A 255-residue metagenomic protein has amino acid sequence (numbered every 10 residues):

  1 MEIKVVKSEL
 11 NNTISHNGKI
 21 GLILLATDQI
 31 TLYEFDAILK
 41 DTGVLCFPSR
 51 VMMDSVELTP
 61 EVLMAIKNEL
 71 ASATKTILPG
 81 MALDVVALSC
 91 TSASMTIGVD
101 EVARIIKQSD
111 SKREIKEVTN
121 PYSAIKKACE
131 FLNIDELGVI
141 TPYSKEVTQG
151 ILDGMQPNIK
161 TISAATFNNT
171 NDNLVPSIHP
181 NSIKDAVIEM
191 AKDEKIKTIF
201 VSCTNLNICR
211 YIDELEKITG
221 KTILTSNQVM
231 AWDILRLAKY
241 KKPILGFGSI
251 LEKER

Functional and structural regions predicted by a protein language model:
E2-S72, Y143-H179: N-terminal glycine-rich anion-binding loop in soluble enzyme alpha/beta folds
V44-P48, G138-V139, I159-T166, T219-N227 (+1 more regions): Short hydrophobic/aromatic-enriched beta-strand-loop microsegments
I66-D110, K116-S123, T198, S202-C209: N-terminal glycine-rich phosphate/adenylate-binding segment common to multiple enzyme folds
A103-C129, L215-M230, I234: Short, acidic/small-residue loops that bind anionic groups at enzyme active sites
I105-S109, K116-T170, E252: Conserved beta-alpha
A186-L215, A231: Hydrophobic alpha-helical
L224-R255: C-terminal functional extensions of proteins
